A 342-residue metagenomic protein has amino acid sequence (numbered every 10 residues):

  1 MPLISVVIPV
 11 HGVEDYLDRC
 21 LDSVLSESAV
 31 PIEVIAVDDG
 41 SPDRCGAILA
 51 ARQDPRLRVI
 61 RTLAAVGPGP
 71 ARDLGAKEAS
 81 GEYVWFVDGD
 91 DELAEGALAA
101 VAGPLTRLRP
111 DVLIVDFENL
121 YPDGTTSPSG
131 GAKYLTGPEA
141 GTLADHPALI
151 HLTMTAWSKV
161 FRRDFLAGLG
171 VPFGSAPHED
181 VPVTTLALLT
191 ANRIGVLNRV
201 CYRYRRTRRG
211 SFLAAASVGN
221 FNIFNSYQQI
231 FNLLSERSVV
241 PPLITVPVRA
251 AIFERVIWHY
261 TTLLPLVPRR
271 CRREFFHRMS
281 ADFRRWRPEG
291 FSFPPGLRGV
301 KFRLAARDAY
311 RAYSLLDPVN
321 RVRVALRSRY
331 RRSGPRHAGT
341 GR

Functional and structural regions predicted by a protein language model:
P2-S5, E33, P182: Cell-envelope/extracellular polymer assembly enzymes that use nucleotide-activated donors
D15-D18, S41-A51, E92, G96-L98: Acidic helix N-cap motif at the loop->helix transition within catalytic regions of sugar-transfer enzymes
D22-P31: Short, acidic, metal-binding catalytic loop of nucleotide-sugar glycosyltransferases
S23, D38-A47, A64: A conserved acidic beta->alpha catalytic loop
T62-A79, F86, E92: Glycine-rich, basic loop-to-helix element that forms the pyrophosphate-binding segment of sugar-nucleotide handling
G89-L197, Y202-G219: Donor-binding/catalytic cores of nucleotide-activated saccharide and glycerol-phosphate transferases/polymerases
V200-R208, L213-P241, R255, H259-P288: Catalytic core of nucleotide-sugar-dependent glycosyltransferases
L266-R342: Membrane-interface aromatic/basic loop that binds lipid-linked glycans or pyrophosphate carriers, typified by
